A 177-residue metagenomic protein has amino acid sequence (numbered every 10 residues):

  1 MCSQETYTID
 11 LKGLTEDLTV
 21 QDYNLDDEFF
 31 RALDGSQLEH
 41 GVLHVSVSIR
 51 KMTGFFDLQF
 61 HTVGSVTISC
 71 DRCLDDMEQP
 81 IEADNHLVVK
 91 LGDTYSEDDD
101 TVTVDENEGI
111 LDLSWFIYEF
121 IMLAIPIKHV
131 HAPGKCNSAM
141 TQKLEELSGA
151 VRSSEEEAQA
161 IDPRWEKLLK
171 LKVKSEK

Functional and structural regions predicted by a protein language model:
M1-L11, E16, V42, E82 (+1 more regions): Charge-rich, low-complexity linker and terminal segments
M1-S69: A positional/architectural concept
Y23, V47, F60-G64, I81-L87 (+2 more regions): A structural signal for short, well-ordered beta-strand segments
F30, V89-L91: Aromatic-residue hotspot detector
I68, L87-V88, K135: Short amphipathic alpha-helical leader/targeting segments
R72: Short, cysteine/histidine-rich loop/knuckle motifs that typically chelate Zn2+
M77: Cys/His-rich microdomains that often coordinate metals
